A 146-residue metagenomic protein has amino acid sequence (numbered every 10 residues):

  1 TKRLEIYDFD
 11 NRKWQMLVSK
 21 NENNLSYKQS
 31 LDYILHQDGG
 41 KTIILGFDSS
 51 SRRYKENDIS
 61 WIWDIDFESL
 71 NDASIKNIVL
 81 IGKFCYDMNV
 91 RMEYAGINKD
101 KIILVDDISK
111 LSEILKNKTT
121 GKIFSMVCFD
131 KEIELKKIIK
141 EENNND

Functional and structural regions predicted by a protein language model:
R3-D146: ATP-dependent carboxylate-amine ligase
